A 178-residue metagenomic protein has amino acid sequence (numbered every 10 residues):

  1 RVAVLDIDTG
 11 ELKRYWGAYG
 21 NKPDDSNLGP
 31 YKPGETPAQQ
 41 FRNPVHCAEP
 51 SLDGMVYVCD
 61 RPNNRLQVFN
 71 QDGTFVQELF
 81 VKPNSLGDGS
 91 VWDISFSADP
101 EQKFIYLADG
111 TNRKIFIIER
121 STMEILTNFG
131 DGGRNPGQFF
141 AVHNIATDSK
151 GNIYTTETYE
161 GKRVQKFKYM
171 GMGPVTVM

Functional and structural regions predicted by a protein language model:
R1-M178: Eukaryotic scaffold repeat domains enriched in small/polar residues
